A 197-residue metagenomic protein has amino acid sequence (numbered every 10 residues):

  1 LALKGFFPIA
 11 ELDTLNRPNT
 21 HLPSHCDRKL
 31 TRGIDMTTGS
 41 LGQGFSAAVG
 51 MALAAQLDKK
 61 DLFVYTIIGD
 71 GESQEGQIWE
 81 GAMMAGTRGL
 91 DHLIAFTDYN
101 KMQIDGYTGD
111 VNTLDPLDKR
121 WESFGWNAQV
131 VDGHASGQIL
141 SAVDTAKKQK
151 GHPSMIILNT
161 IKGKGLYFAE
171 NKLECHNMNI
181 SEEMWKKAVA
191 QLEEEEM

Functional and structural regions predicted by a protein language model:
L1-T87: Cofactor-binding active-site loop characterized by glycine-rich and histidine/acidic residues
P18-H21, I68-E75, Y99-Q103, H134-S136 (+1 more regions): Acidic, glycine-rich active-site loops and adjacent beta-strand->loop/helix elements that engage anionic groups
D27, Q77-W79, D105-G109, S141 (+1 more regions): Short acidic, glycine/serine/threonine-rich loops at helix termini
K59-L62, G109-A142, E193-M197: Conserved thiamine diphosphate
L62-T66, L93, H152-T160: Generic beta-sheet signal
E75-N100, M155-L158: A short alpha/beta connector and helix-capping loop motif
R88-V111, D115-W121: Histidine/lysine/aspartate-rich catalytic loop segments that bind and position anionic ligands
S136-M197: Glycine/aspartate-rich loop-and-adjacent alpha/beta segment that forms the canonical ThDP
